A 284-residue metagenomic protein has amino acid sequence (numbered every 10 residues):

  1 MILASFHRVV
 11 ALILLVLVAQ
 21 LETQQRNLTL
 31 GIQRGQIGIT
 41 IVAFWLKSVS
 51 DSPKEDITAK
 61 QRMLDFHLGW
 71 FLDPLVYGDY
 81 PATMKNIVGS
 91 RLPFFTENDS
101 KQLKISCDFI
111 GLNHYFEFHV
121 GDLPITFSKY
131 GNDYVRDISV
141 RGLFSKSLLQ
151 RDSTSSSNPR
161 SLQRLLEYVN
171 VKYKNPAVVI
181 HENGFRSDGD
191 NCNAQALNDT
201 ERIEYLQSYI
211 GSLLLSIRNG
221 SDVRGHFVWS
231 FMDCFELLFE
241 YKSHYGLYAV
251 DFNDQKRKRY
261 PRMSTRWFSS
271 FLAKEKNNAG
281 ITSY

Functional and structural regions predicted by a protein language model:
M1-Y284: Active-site region of glycoside hydrolase catalytic domains
